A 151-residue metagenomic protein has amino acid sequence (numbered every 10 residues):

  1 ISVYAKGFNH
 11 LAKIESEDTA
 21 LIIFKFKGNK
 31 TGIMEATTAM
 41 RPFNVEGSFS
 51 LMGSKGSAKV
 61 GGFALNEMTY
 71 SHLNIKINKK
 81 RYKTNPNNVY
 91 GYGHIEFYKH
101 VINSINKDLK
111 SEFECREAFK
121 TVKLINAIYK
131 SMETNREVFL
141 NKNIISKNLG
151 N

Functional and structural regions predicted by a protein language model:
I1-N66, I95-K110, N141-N151: Contiguous beta-strand/loop segments that form the cofactor/metal-binding neighborhood of enzyme cores
E15, E46, S71-H72, I125: Short secondary-structure transition/capping segments
F24, L51, L73-I75, S131: Short aromatic-centered micro-motifs
F49, L65-N78: Short polybasic amphipathic segments
K76-N151: C-terminal helical cap and adjacent loop that interface with cofactors, partners, or active-site loops
